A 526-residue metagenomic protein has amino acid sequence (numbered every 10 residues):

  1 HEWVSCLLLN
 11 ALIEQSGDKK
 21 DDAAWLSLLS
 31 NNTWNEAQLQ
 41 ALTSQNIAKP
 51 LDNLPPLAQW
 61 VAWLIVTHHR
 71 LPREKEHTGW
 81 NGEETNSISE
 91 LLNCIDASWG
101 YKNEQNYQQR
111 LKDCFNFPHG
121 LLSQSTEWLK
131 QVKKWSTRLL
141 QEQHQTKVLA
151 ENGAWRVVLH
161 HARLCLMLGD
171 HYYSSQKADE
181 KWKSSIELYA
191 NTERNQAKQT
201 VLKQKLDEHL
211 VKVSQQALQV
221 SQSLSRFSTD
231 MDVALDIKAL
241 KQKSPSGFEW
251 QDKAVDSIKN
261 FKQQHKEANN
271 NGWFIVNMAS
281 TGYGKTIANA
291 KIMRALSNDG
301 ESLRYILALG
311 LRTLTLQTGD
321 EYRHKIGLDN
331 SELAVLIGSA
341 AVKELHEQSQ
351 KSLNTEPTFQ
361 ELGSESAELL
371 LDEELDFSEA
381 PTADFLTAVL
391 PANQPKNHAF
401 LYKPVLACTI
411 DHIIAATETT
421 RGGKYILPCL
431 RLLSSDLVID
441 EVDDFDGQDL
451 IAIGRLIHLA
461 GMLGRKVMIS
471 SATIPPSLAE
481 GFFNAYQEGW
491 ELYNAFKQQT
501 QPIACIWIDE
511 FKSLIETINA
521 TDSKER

Functional and structural regions predicted by a protein language model:
S27, N31-L240: N-terminal accessory nucleic-acid engagement/regulatory domains that precede and modulate ATP-driven motor cores
T229-M278: Conserved pre-motif I regulatory segment
N269-M293, F445-Q448, S471: Walker A/P-loop
G284-S302, D320-R323, L456-L459, Y486: Walker A/P-loop NTP-binding motif
R304-K325, A334-E347, I474-A479: Conserved Walker A/P-loop ATP-binding site and its immediately adjacent core in helicase/helicase-like ATPase domains
R323-P404, I410-H412: A substrate-engagement module of RecA-like helicase motors
S366-E368, I469, E488-R526: Conserved interdomain linker/interface between the two RecA-like ATPase lobes of SF2 helicase motors
D411-I413, Y425-L463: SF2 helicase catalytic motif II
